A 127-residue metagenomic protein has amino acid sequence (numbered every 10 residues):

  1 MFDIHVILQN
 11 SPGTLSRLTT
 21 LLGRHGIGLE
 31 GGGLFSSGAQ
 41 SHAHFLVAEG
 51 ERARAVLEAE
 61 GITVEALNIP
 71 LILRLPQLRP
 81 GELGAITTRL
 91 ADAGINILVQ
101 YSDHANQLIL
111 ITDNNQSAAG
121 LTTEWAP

Functional and structural regions predicted by a protein language model:
M1-P127: A conserved regulatory-domain signal marking ACT and ACT-like small-molecule sensing domains and adjacent regulatory
